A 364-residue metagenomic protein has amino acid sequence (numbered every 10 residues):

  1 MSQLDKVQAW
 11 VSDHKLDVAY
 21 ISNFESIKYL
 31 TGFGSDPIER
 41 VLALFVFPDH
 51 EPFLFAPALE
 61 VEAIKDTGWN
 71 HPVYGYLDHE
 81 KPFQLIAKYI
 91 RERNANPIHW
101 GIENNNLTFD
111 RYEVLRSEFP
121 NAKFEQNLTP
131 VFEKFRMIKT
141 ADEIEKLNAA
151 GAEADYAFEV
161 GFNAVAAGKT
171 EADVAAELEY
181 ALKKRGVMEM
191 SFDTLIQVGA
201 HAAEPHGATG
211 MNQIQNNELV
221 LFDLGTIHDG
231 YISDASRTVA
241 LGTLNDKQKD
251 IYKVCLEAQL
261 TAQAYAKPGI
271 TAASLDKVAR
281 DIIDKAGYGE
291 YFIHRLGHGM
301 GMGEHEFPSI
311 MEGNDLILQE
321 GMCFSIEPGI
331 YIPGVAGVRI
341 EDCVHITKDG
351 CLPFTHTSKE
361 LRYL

Functional and structural regions predicted by a protein language model:
M1-L364: Active-site neighborhoods and metal-handling regions in enzymes and metal-associated proteins
